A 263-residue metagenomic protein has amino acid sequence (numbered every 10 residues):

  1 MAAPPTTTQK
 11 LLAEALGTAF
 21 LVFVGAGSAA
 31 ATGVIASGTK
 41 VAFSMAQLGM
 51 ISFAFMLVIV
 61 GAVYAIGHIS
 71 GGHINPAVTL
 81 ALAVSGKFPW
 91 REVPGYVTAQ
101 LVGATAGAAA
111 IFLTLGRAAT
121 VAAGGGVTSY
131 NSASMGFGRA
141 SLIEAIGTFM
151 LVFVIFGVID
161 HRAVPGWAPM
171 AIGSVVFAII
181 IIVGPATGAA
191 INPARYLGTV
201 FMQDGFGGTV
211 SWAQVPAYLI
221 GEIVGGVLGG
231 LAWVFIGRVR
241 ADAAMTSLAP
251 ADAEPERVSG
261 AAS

Functional and structural regions predicted by a protein language model:
M1-S263: Membrane-interface helix-loop junctions and terminal tails of multi-pass membrane proteins
